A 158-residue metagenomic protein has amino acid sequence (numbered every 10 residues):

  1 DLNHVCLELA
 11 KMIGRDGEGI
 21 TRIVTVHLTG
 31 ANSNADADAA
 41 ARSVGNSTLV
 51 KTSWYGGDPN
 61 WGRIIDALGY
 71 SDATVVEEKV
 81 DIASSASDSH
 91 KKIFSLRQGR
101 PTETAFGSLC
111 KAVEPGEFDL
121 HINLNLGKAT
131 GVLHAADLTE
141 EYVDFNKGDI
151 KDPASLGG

Functional and structural regions predicted by a protein language model:
D1-G56: A glycine- and small/hydrophobic-rich beta-loop-beta segment that serves as a flexible "lid/hinge" or phosphate-binding
A10, A39-G158: Internal helix-turn-beta structural module
